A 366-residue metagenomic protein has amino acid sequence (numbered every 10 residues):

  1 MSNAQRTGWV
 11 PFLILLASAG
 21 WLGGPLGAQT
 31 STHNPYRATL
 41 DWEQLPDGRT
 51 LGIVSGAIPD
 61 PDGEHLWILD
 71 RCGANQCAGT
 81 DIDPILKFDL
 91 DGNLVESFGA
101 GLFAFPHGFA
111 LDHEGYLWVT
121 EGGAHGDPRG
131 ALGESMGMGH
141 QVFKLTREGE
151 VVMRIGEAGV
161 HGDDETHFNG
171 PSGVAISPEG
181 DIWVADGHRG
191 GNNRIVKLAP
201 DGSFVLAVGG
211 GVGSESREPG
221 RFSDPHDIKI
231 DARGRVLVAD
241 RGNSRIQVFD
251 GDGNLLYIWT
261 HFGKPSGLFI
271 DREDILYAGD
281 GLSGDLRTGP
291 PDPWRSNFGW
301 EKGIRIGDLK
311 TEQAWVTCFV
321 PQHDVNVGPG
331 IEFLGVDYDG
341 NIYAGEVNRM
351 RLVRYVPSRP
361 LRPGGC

Functional and structural regions predicted by a protein language model:
Q29-T50: A short helix->beta-strand "capping" segment at the edge of beta-propeller domains
L40-D47, N93-G99, M153-I155, G159-D164 (+4 more regions): A short beta-strand motif characteristic of beta-propeller blades
G48-D62, D81, G101-Y116, H125 (+5 more regions): Beta-rich, blade/repeat-based domains predominating in secreted/periplasmic proteins but also intracellular
I68-I82, T120-H140, A185-N193, G279-K302: Short, conserved, GDST-rich strand-edge loop motifs in beta-rich repeat architectures
I82-L86, H140-F143, N193-V196, R245-Q247 (+2 more regions): A short loop-to-beta-strand structural motif that recurs across blades of beta-propeller domains
F88-N93, T146-E150, A199-S203, D250-N254 (+2 more regions): Short loop/turn segments that connect beta-strands within beta-propeller blades
V238, W259-V320: Loop/turn-rich, solvent-exposed surfaces of beta-rich toroidal or solenoidal domains
G328-C366: Blade-level signature of beta-propeller repeat domains, shared across WD40, Kelch, NHL, RCC1 and BNR/Asp-box propellers
